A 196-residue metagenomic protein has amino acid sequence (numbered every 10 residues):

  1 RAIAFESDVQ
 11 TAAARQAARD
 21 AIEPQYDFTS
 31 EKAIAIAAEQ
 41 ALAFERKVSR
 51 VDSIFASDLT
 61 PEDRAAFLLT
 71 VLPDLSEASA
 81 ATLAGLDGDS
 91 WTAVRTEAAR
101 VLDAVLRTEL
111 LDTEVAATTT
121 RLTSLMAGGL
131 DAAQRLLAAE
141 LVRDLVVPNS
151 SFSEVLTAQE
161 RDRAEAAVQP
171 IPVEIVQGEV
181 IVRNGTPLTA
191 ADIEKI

Functional and structural regions predicted by a protein language model:
R1-I196: Membrane-embedded alpha-helical signal segments
